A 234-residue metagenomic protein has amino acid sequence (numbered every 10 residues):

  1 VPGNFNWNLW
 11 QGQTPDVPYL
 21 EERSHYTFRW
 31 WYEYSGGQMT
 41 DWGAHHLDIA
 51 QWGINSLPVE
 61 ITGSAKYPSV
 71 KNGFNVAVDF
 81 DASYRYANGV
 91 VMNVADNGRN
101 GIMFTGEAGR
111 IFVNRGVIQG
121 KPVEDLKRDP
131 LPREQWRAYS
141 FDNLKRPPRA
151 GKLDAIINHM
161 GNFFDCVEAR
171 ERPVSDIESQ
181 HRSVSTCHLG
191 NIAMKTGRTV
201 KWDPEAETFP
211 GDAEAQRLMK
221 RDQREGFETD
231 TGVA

Functional and structural regions predicted by a protein language model:
V1-E22, K121-E124, K220-R221: Core domains of carbohydrate- and sulfate-ester-processing enzymes
F5, N75-D79, N97-R99, G106-E107 (+1 more regions): Short, solvent-exposed loop/turn segments at the edges of secondary structure
W7, Q11, L47, Q51 (+5 more regions): Non-transmembrane alpha-helical segments in soluble domains of secreted/periplasmic/extracellular proteins
N8-N88: Rossmann-like dinucleotide-binding domain that binds NAD(P)(H)
P18-E21, S56-S64, V91-V94, I111-R115 (+2 more regions): Acidic/polar loop patches that form or flank catalytic/metal-binding clefts of enzymes that bind anionic ligands
Y32-T40, K66-K71, N143-L153, C166-S179: Active-site rim elements
N75, D165-A234: C-terminal helix-rich "cap/oligomerization" subdomain common to oxidoreductases
S83-A155: NAD(P)-dinucleotide binding in Rossmann-like oxidoreductases
